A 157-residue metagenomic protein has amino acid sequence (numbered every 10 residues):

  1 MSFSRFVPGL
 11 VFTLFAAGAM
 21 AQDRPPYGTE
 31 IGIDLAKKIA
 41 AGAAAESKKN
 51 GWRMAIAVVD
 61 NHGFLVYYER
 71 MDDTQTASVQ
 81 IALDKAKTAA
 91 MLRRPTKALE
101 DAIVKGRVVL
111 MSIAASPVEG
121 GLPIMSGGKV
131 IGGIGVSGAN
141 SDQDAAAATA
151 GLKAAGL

Functional and structural regions predicted by a protein language model:
M1-L10: Bacterial N-terminal signal peptides that target proteins for export
A16-G18: N-terminal signal peptide c-region/cleavage motif recognized by signal peptidases
A21-L157: Flexible, solvent-exposed loop/hinge segments and secondary-structure transition points
